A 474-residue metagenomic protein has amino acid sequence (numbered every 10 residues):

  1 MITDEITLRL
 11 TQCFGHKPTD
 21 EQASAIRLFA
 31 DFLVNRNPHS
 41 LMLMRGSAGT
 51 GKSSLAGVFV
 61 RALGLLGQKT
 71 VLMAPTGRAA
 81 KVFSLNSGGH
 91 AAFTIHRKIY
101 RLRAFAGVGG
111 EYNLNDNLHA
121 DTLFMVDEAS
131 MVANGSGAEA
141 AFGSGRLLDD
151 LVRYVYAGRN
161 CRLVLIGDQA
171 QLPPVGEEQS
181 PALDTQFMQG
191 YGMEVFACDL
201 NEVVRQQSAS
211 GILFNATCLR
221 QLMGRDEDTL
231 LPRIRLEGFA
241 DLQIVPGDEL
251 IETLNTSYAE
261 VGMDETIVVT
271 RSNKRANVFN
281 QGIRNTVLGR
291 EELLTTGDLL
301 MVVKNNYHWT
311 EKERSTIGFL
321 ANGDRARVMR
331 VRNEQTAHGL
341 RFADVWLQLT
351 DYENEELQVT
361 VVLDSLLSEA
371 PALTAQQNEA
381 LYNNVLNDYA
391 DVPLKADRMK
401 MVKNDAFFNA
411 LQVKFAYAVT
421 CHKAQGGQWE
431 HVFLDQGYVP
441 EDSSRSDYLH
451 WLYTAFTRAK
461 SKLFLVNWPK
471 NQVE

Functional and structural regions predicted by a protein language model:
I2-S40: Conserved pre-motif I regulatory segment
E5-I6, A25-A30, N37, V155-C161 (+2 more regions): Conserved helicase motor core of P-loop NTPases
P18, L72, V268: Conserved SAM-binding loop
Q22, T76, S272, G426: Short, conserved phosphate/pyrophosphate- and ester-handling motifs at nucleotide-, phospho-/glycolipid
I26-R27, D31, R36-D228, P232-R235: ASCE P-loop NTPase helicase motor core
H39, G77, N333, K414 (+1 more regions): Catalytic phosphate/metal-binding cores of nucleic-acid and nucleotide-processing enzymes, i.e., regions that mediate
G88, I283-V287, H450-Y453: Short, solvent-exposed amphipathic alpha-helical segments in soluble enzyme and RNA/protein-processing domains
A337-E474: C-terminal accessory regions
